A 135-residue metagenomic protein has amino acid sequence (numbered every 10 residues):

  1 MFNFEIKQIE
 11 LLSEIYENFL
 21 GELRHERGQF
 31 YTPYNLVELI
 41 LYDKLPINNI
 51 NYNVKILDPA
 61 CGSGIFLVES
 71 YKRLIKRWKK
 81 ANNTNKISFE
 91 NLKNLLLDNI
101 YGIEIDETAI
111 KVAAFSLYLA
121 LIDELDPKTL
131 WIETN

Functional and structural regions predicted by a protein language model:
F2-F4, E10-N135: SAM-dependent methyltransferase catalytic region
